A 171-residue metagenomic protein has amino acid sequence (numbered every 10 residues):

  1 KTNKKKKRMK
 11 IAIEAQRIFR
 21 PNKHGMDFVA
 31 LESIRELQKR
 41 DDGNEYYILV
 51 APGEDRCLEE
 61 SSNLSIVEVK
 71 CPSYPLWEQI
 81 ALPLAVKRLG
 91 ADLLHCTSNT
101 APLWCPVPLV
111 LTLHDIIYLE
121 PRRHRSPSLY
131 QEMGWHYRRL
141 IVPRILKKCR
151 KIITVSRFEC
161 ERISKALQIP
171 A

Functional and structural regions predicted by a protein language model:
K5-A171: Carbohydrate transferase catalytic cores enriched for Leloir-type hexosyltransferases
